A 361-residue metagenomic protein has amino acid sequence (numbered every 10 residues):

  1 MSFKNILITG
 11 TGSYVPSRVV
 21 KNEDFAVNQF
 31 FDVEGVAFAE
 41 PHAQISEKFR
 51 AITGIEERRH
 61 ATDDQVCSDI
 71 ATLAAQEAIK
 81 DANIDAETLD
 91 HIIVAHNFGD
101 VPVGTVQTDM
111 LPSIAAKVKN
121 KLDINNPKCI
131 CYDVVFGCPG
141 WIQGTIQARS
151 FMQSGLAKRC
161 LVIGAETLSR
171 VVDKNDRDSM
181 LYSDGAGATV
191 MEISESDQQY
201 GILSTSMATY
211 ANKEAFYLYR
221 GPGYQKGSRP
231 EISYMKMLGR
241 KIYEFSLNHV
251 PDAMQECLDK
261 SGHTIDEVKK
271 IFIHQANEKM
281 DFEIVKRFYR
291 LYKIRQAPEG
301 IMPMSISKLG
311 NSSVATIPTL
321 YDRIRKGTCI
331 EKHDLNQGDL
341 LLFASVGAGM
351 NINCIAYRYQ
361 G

Functional and structural regions predicted by a protein language model:
M1-D64, N175-N248, D252, V346 (+1 more regions): Condensing-enzyme catalytic core mediating Claisen C-C bond formation in acyl metabolism
I8, D64-C131, V135, H263-F282: Conserved beta-ketoacyl condensing-enzyme motif
Y14, A95-V101, V135-G140, G164-S169 (+3 more regions): Acidic, glycine-rich active-site loops and adjacent beta-strand->loop/helix elements that engage anionic groups
H42-S68, V101-R159, R287-T319: Conserved catalytic cysteine-centered active-site region of acyl-thioester-dependent Claisen-condensing enzymes
Q44-I45, S68-A82, I114-K117, F245-S261 (+1 more regions): Short, well-ordered amphipathic alpha-helical segments that serve as non-catalytic structural scaffolds within diverse
A82-D90, L122-I130, M152-A165, S196-Q198 (+5 more regions): Structural signature of cysteine-dependent C-C bond-forming condensing enzymes
Q153-A186: Flexible, glycine-rich active-site loops centered on histidine and acidic residues that chelate a metal or position
E231-I306: A contiguous, well-structured pocket-lining segment that forms one wall/lid of small-molecule binding clefts in soluble
